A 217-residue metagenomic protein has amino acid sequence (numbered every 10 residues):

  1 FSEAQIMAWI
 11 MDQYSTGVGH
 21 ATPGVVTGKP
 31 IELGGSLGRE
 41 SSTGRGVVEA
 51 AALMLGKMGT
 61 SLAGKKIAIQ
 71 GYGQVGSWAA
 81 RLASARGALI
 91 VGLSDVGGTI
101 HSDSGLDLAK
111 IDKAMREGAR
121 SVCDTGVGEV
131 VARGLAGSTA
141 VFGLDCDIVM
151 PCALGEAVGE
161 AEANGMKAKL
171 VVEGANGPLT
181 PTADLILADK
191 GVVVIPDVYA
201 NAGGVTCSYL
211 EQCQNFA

Functional and structural regions predicted by a protein language model:
F1-E3, D95-I100, A200-G203: Glycine-rich beta-alpha junction loops
F1-G35: N-terminal ligand-binding/catalytic initiation module
M7-D12, G44-A52, A80-S84, V91 (+3 more regions): Predominant activation on well-ordered alpha-helical scaffold segments within soluble catalytic domains
I10-G17, A21, A50-M58, R86 (+3 more regions): Change "in soluble alpha/beta enzymes" to "in soluble alpha/beta proteins
H20-V26, I69, G92-D95, M150-P151 (+2 more regions): General beta-strand structural signal in soluble alpha/beta enzymes
T27-P30, G35-S41, R45-G143: Glycine-rich phosphate/diphosphate-binding loop of Rossmann-like nucleotide-binding domains
V141-I148, K167-A168: Short acidic/histidine-rich motifs immediately flanking catalytic phosphotransfer sites in two-component signaling
A153-A217: Rossmann-fold NAD(P)-binding glycine/threonine-rich loop
